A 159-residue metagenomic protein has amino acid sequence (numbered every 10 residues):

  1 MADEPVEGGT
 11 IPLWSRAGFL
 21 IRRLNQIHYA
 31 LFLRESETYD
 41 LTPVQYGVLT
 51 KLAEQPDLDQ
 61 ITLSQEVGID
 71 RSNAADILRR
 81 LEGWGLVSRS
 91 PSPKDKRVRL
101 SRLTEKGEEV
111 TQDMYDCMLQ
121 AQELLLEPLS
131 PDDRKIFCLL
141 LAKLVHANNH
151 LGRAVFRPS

Functional and structural regions predicted by a protein language model:
M1-G9, D132-S159: C-terminal regulatory/oligomerization modules of transcriptional regulators
M1-Y39, V155-S159: N-terminal leader segment of winged-helix/HTH proteins
L20, I27, G47-T50, E109 (+1 more regions): Pre-recognition alpha-helix immediately N-terminal to the DNA-recognition helix within helix-turn-helix or winged-helix
R22-N25, T50-E54, Y115, A142: Short, locally clustered residues in the helix-turn-helix/winged-helix DNA-binding domain
Y29, D57, R79-H146: Charged, amphipathic alpha-helical coiled-coil/dimerization segments
T42-V44, D59, T104: Residues that mark the N-terminal boundary/hinge immediately upstream of a DNA-recognition element
D59, D70-N73: Helix-turn-helix DNA-binding motif, specifically the short coil turn and the N-cap/start of the second
S64: The alpha-helix within a helix-turn-helix
